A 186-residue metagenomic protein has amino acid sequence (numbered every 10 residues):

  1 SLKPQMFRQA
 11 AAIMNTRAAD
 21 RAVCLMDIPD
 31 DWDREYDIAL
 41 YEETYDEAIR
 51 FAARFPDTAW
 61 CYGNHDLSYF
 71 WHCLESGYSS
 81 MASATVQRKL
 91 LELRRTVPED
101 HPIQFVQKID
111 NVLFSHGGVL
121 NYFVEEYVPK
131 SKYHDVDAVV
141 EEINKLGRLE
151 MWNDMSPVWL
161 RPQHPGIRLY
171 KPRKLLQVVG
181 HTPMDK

Functional and structural regions predicted by a protein language model:
S1, G117, L175-D185: Histidine-centered catalytic micro-motifs
S1-A18, R34, K145-R168, K186: Proteins with a high burden of low-complexity, intrinsically disordered sequence enriched in S/T/G/P/A and R, requiring
K3, S79, V128-P129, D185: Alpha-helix initiation/capping motif
K3-R88: Core catalytic region of metal-dependent phosphoesterases/phosphodiesterases, especially metallo-beta-lactamase-like
A19, R173-L175: Short, high-confidence coil segments that cap the C-terminus of an alpha-helix and link into the following beta-strand
C24, A59-G63, Q107-I109, L113-H116 (+1 more regions): A structural signal for short, well-ordered beta-strand segments and their strand-loop junctions that often border
D31-R34, L67-H72, S115-G117, N121-E125 (+1 more regions): Short catalytic/ligand-binding loop motif for oxyanion handling, primarily in non-cytosolic enzymes, centered on
M81-L91, T96-P98, I103-R173: Active-site-proximal loop/helix segment associated with metal-binding centers of metalloenzymes
